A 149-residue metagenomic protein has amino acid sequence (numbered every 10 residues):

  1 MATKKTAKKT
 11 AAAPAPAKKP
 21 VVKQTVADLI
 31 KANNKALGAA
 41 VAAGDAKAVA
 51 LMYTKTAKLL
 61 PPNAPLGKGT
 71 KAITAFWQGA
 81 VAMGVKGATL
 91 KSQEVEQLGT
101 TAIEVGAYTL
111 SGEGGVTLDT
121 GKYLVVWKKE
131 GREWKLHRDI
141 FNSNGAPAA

Functional and structural regions predicted by a protein language model:
A2-L51, K58-A149: A beta-strand edge to alpha-helix "cap/lid" segment located at domain peripheries
